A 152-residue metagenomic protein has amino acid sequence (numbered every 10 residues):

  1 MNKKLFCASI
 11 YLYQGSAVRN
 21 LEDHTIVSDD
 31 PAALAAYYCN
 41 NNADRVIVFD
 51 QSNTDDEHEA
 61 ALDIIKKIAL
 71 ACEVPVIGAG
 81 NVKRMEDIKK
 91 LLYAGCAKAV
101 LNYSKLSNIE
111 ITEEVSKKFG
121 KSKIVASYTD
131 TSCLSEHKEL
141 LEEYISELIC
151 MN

Functional and structural regions predicted by a protein language model:
M1-V74, V82-E86, K121-A126, D130-C150: Conserved N-terminal beta1-alpha1 strand-loop-helix module at the mouth
N53, K89-I111, I149-N152: Glycine-rich phosphate-binding active-site loops on the catalytic face of alpha/beta enzymes
L70, Y93, K117: Short, well-ordered alpha-helices that flank and scaffold nucleotide-derived cofactor binding pockets
G78: Conserved phosphate/oxyanion-binding catalytic-loop motifs
L106, K118, S127: Short, glycine-/small-residue-rich phosphate/pyrophosphate-handling segment
E110-F119: C-terminal helical cap(s) of enzyme catalytic domains, especially alpha/beta-barrels
